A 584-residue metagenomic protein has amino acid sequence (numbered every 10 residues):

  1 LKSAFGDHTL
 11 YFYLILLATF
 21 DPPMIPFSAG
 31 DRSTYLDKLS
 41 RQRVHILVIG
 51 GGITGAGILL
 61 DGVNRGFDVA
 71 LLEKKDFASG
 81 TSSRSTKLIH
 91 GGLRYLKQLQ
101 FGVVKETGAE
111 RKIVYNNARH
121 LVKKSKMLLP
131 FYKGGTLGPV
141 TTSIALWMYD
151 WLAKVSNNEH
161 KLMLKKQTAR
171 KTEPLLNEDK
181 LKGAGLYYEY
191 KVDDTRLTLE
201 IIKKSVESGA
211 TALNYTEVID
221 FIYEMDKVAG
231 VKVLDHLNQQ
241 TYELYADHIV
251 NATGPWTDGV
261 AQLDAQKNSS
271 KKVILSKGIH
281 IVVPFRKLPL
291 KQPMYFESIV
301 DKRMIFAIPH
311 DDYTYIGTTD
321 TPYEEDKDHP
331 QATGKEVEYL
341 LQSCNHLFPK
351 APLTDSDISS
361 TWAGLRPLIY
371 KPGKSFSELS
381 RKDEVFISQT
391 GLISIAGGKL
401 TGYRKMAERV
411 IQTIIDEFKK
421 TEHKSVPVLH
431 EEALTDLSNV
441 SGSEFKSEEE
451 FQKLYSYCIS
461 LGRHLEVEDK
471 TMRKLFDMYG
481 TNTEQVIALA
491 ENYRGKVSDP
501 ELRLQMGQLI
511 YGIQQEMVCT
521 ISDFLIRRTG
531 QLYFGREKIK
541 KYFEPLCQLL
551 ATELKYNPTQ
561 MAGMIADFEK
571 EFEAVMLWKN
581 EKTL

Functional and structural regions predicted by a protein language model:
L14-I46, D61-N64: Extreme N-terminal leader/targeting segments of oxidoreductases
Y35-K38, L47, D61, K75 (+13 more regions): C-terminal accessory subdomains/tails of enzymes that are appended
V44, Q239-H248: Core beta-strand elements of the Rossmann-like FAD/NAD(P) dinucleotide-binding domain in flavoenzyme oxidoreductases
I49, L244-G254: Short hydrophobic core segments
N64-S83: Glycine-rich FAD pyrophosphate-binding loop
K87-T172, I305: Dinucleotide-binding Rossmann-like beta1-alpha1 core, especially the glycine-rich loop that anchors the ADP
N214-A229: A conserved short coil-to-beta-strand element within the FAD-binding core of flavoproteins
N251-Q266: Flavin (primarily FAD) binding-site architecture
